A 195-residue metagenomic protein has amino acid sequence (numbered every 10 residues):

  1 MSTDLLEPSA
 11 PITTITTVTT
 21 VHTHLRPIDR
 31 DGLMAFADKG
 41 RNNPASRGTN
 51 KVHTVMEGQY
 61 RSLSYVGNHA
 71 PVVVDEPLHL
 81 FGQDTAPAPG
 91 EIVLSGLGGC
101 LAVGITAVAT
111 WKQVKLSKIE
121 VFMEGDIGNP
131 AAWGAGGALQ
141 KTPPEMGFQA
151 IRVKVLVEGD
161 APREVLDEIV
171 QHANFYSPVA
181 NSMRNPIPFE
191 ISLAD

Functional and structural regions predicted by a protein language model:
S2-S95, I105-D195: Extended beta-strand/beta-hairpin segments
